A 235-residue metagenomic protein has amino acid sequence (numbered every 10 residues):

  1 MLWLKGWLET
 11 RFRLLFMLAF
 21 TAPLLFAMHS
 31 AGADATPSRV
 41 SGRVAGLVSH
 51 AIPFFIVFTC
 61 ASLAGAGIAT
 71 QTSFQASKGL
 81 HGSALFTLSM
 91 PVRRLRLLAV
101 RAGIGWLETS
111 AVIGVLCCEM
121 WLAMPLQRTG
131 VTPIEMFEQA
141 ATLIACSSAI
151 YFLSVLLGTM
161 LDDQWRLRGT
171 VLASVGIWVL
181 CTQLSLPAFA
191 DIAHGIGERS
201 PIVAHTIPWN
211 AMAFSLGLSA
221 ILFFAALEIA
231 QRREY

Functional and structural regions predicted by a protein language model:
M1-T21: Aromatic- and glycine-rich beta-strand/loop motifs that create alpha-glucan
L4-W7, I134, E138, A193: Membrane-interacting alpha-helical segments
E9, A27-S49, L156-Y235: Terminal transmembrane helical anchor/hairpin motif
L25-G32, V44-L63, A99-R168, I207-N210 (+1 more regions): Secretory targeting signals
G65-L88, A102: Transmembrane helix boundary and interhelical loop/hinge segments in multi-pass membrane proteins
R94-L95: Alpha-helix N-cap/start motif
